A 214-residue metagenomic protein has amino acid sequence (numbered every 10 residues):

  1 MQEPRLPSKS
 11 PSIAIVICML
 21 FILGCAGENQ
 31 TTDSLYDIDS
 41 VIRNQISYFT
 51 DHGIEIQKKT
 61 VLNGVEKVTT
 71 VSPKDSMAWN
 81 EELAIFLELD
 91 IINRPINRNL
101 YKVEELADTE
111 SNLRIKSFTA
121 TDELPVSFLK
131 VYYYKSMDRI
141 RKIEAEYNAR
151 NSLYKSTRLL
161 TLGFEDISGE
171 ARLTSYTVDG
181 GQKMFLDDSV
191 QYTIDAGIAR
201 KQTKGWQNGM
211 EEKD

Functional and structural regions predicted by a protein language model:
Q2-A14: Bacterial N-terminal signal peptides that target proteins for export
I22-G24: C-terminal motif of bacterial Sec signal peptides marking the signal peptidase cleavage site
A26-N29: Bacterial signal peptide processing site
S34-E55: Post-signal peptide N-terminal segment of mature Sec-exported envelope proteins
Q45-I46, W79-L83, V190, I194: Generic structural signal of hydrophobic/aromatic residues within well-ordered alpha-helices of folded domains
H52-M137: Surface-exposed acidic loop/strand-edge motifs in secreted or periplasmic proteins that form small linear binding
N112-D214: Gly/Pro-enriched, hydrophobic low-complexity segments that function as extracytoplasmic propeptides/linkers
